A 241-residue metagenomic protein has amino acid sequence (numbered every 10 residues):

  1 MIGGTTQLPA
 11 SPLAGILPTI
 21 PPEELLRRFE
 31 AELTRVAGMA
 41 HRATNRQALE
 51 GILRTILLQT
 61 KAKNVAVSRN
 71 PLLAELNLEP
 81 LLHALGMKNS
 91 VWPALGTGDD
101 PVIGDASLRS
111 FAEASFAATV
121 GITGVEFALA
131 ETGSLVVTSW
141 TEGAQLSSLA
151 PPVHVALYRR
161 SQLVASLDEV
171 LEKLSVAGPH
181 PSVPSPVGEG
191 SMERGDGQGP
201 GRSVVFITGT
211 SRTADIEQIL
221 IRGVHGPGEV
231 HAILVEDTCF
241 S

Functional and structural regions predicted by a protein language model:
M1-P181, G197-S241: The feature marks the mature, well-folded catalytic cores of soluble enzymes
G188-D196: Glycine-biased, low-complexity coil/linker segments
